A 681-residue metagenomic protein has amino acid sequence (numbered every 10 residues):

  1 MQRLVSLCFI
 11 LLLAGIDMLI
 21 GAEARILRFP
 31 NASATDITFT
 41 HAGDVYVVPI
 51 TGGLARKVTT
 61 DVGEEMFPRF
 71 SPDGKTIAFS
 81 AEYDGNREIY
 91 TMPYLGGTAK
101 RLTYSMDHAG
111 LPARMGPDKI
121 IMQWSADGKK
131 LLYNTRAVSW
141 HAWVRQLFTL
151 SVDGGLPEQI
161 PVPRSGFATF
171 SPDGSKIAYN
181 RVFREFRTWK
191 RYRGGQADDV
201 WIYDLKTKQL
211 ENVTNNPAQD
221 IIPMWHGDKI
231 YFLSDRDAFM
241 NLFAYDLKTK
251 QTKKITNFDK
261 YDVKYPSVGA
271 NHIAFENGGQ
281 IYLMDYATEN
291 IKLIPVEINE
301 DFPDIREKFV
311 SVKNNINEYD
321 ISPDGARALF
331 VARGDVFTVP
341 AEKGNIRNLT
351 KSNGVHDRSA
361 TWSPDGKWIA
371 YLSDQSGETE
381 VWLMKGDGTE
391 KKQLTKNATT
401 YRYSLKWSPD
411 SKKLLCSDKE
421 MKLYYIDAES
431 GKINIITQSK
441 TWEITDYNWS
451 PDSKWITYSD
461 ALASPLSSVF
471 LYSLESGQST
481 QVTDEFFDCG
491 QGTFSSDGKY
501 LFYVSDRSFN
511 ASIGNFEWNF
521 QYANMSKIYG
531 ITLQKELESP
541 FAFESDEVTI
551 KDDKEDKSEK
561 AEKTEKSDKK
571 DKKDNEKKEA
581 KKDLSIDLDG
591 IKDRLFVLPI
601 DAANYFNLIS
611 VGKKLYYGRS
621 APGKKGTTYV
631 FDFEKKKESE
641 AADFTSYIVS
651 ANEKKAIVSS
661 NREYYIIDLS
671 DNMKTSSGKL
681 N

Functional and structural regions predicted by a protein language model:
S6-D17: Bacterial N-terminal signal peptides
A22-L27, G53-R56, E300-I316, L584-D601: A short helix->beta-strand "capping" segment at the edge of beta-propeller domains
A22-V48, I316-G334, P599-Y616: Beta-strand-rich domains and repeat architectures in extracellular enzymes and scaffolds, especially beta-propellers
N31-A34, P68-T76, M122-K130, A168-K176 (+9 more regions): Blade-terminus and WD-like Trp-Asp/Gly-His loop motifs, strongest in beta-propeller folds
T40-Y46, D61-E65, A78-Y90, Y94-K119 (+22 more regions): A flexible loop/linker signature enriched in serine peptidases of the S9 family
G52-R56, G96-K100, G154-E158, T207-E211 (+9 more regions): Beta-strand initiation motifs
L242, V548-R594, I600-N681: C-terminal recognition in membrane/secretory proteostasis and scaffolding
K253-S267, T480-Q491, A602-F606, K637-V649: Conserved blade-ending motifs and adjacent loop-strand segments that build the rim/top face of beta-propeller domains
